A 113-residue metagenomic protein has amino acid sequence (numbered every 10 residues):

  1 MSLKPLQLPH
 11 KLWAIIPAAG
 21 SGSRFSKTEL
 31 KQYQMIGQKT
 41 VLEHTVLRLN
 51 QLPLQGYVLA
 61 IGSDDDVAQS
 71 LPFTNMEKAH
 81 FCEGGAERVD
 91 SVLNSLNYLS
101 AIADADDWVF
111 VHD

Functional and structural regions predicted by a protein language model:
L3-D64, A79: N-terminal glycine-rich phosphate-binding loop and ensuing alpha1 helix
I16, L42, S95, H112-D113: Residue-level signal for inorganic ion chemistry
E29-Q32, L71-N75, L96-N97: Short, glycine/charged-enriched secondary-structure capping and boundary segments
P53, F73-K78, I102-A103: Short helix-capping segments at alpha-helix termini
L59, F81-E83, V111-H112: General beta-strand structural signal in soluble alpha/beta enzymes
D64-S70: Short, charged/polar "capping" segments at the starts of alpha-helices and the immediately preceding loops
N75-R88: Conserved donor nucleotide-binding strand/loop of the catalytic core
R88-H112: Conserved beta-loop-beta/alpha segment of the NTase-like Rossmann-fold superfamily that binds/positions NTPs
